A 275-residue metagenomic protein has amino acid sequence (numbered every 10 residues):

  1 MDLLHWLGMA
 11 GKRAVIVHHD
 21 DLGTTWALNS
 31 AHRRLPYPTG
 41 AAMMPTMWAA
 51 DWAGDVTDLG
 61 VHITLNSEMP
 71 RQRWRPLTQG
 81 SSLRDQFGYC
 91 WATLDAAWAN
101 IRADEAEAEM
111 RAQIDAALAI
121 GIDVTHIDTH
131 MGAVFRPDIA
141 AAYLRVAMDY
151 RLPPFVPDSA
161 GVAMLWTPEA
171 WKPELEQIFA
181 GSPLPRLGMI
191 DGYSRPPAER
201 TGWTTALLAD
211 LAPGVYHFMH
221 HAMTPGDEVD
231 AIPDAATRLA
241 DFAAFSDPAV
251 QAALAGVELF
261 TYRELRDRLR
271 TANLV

Functional and structural regions predicted by a protein language model:
L4-P70: Active-site beta->alpha N-cap acidic-glycine motif
A14-I16, P38-G40, V56-H62, V124-D128 (+4 more regions): Structural preference for beta-strand elements that scaffold enzyme active sites
A14-T24, D95-E107: Active-site mouth loops of central-metabolism enzymes
D20-L22, M44-T46, H62-N66, H130-G132 (+4 more regions): Active-site beta-loop-alpha junctions enriched in small/polar residues
H32-P36, A50-D58, R73-D85, L118-A119 (+3 more regions): Acidic (Asp/Glu)-rich catalytic clusters
P70-A99, V229, A235-A236: Active-site gating loops and adjacent loop-to-helix segments of metal-dependent hydrolytic enzymes
R111-A180, D191-E199, A209: Catalytic domains of cell-wall/extracellular-matrix polysaccharide-remodeling enzymes, centered on de-N-acetylation
F155, A231-V275: C-terminal domain-boundary segment and adjacent tail
